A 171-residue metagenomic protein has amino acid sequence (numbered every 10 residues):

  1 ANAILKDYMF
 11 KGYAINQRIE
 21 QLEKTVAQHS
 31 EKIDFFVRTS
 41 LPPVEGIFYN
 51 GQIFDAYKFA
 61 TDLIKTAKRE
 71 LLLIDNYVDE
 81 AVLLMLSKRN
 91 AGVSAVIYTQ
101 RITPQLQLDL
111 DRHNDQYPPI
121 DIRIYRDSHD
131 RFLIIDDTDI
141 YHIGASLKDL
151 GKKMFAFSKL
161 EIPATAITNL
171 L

Functional and structural regions predicted by a protein language model:
N2-E45: Positively charged, aromatic-accented nucleic-acid-binding surfaces
I15, H29-R38, I64, V93-S94 (+1 more regions): Short, charged low-complexity intrinsically disordered segments located at boundaries of structured domains
P43-Y57, T66, N76-L171: PLD/PLD-like phosphodiesterase catalytic module centered on the HKD motif
A60-D62, E70: Exposed extracellular interaction/assembly regions and N-terminal maturation sites
